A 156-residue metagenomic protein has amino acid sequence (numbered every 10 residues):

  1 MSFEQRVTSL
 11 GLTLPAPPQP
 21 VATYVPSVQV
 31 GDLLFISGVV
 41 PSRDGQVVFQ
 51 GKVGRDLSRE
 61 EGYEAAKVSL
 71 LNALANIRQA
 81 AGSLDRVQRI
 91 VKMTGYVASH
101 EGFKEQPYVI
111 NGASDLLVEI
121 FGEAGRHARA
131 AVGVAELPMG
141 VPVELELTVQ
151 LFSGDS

Functional and structural regions predicted by a protein language model:
M1-S156: Short, polar/acidic, helix-capping and beta-turn segments at strand->helix junctions that line the mouths
